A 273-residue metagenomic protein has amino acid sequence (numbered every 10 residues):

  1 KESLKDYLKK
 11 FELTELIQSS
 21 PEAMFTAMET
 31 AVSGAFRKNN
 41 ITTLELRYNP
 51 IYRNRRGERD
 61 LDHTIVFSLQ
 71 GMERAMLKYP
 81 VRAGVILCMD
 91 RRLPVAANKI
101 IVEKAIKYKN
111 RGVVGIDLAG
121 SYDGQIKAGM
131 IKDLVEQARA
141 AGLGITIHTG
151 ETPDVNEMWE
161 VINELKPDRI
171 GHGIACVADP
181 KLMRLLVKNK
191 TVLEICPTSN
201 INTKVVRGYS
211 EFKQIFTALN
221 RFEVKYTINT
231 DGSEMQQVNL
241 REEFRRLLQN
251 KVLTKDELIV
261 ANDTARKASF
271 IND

Functional and structural regions predicted by a protein language model:
K1-L143, T152-R169, A175-V192, P197-D273: Metal-cofactor-binding active-site regions of metalloenzymes
H148: Short HxH-centered metal-ligating active-site micro-motif
